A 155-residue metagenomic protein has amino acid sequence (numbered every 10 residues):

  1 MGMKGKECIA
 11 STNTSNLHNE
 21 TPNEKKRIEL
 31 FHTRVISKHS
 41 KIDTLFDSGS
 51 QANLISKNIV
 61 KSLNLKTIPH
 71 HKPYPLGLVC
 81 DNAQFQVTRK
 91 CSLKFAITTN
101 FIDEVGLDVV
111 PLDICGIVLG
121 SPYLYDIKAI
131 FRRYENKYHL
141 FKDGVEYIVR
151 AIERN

Functional and structural regions predicted by a protein language model:
G2-H39, Y74-R89, V118: Pepsin-like aspartyl protease folds
H39-K41, L112: Alpha-helical hydrophobic/aromatic positions enriched in membrane-embedded helices and signal peptides
S48-N155: Aspartic protease core domain of the pepsin/retropepsin superfamily
